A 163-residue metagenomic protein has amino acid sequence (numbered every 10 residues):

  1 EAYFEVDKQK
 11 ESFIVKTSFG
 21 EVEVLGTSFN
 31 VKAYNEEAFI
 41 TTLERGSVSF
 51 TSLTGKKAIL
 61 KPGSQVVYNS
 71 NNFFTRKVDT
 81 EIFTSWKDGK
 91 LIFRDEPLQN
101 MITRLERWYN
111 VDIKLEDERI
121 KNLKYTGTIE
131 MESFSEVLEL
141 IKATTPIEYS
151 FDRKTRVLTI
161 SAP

Functional and structural regions predicted by a protein language model:
E1-P163: A residue-level detector for the "anchor" residue at the start of short, highly conserved motifs
